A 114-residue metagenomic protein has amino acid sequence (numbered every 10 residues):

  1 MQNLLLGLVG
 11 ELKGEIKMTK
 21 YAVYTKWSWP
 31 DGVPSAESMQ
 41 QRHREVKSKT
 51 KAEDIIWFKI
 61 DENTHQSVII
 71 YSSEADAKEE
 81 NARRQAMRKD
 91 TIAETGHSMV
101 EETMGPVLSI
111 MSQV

Functional and structural regions predicted by a protein language model:
Q2-Q66, I70-M87, A93-V114: Short S/T/G/P-rich N-terminal loop/turn motif that feeds into the first structured element of a domain
